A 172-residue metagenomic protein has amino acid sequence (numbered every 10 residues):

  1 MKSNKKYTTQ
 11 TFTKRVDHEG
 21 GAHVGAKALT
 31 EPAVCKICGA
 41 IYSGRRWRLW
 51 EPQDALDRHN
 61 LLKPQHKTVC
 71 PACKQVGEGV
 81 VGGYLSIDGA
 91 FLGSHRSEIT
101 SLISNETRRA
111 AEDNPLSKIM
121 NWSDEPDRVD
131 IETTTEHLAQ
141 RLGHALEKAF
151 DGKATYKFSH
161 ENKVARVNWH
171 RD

Functional and structural regions predicted by a protein language model:
M1-E78: N-terminal cysteine/histidine-rich coordination modules
K2-T8, F12, A26-K27, A33-I41 (+3 more regions): Long C-terminal interaction/binding lobes of large macromolecular proteins
G79-S117, W122: Surface-exposed, low-hydrophobicity interaction/linker segments
Y84, R128-D130: Short aromatic/hydrophobic contact patches that present stacked aromatics for nucleic-acid/ligand binding
F91, E136-H137: Conserved nucleotide-binding/hydrolysis micro-motifs of P-loop NTPases
I99, R141-L142: Hydrophobic side chains in well-ordered alpha-helices
D124-P126, N162: Short Gly/Ser/Thr- and Asp/Glu-enriched loop/turn motifs at secondary-structure junctions
E132-T134: Short hydrophobic/aromatic beta-strand micro-patches that form the beta-sheet surface supporting nucleotide- or nucleic
